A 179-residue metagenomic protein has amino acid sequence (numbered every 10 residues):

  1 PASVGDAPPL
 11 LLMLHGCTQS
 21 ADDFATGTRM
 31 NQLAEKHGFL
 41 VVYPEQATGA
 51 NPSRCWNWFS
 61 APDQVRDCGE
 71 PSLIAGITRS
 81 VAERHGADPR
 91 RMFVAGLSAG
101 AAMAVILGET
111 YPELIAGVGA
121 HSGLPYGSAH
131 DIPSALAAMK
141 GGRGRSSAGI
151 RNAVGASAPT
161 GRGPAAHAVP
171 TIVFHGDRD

Functional and structural regions predicted by a protein language model:
P1-D6, M30-L33, H37, V81-R90 (+1 more regions): Surface-exposed acidic, glycine-flexible loop patches that form ligand/cofactor-binding and adhesion interfaces
A2-D6, W56-A102, E109-I115: Gly/Ser-rich "nucleophile elbow"/oxyanion-hole loop immediately N-terminal to the catalytic nucleophile in hydrolases
A2-P52, S128: Short substrate-entry loop that stabilizes the transition state in hydrolases
M13-L14, A95, F174: Short hydrophobic segments within beta-strands
T26, S72-L73, A99, M103 (+4 more regions): Folded extracytoplasmic luminal domains of secretory or organellar precursors
L114-P125: A conserved short beta-strand
Y126-D179: The feature captures the conserved acid-bearing segment of alpha/beta-hydrolase catalytic domains
